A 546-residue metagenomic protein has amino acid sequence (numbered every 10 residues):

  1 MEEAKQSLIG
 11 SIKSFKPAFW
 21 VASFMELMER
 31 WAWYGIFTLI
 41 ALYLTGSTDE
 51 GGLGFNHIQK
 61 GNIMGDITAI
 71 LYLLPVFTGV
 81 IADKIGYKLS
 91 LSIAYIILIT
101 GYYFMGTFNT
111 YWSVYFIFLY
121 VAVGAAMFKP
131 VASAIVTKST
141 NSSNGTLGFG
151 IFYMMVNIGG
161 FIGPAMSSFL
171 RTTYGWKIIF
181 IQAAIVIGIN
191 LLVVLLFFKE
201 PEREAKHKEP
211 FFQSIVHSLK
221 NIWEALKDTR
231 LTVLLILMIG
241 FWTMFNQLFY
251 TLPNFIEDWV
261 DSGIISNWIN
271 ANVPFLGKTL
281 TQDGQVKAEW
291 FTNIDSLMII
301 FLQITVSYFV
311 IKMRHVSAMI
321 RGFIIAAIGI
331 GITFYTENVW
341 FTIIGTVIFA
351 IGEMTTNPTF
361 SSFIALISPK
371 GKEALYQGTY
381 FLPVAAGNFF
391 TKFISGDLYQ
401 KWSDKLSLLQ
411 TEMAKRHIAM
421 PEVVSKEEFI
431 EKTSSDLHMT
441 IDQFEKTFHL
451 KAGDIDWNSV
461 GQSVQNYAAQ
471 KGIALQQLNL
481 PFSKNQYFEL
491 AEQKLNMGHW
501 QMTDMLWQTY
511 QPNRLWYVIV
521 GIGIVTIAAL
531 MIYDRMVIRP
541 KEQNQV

Functional and structural regions predicted by a protein language model:
E2, F198-K220, E542-Q545: Flexible cytoplasmic inter-helical loops of multi-pass small-molecule transporters
T38-Q59, Y250-K287: Short amphipathic helix-loop junctions that connect adjacent transmembrane helices in Major Facilitator Superfamily/SLC
N62-V80, N293-V306, A386: Central cavity-lining transmembrane alpha-helices of secondary-active solute carriers, predominantly the Major
I96-T110, I324-E337: C-terminal ends and interior cores of transmembrane alpha-helices in multi-pass membrane transporters/permeases
M127-N141, T355-P369: Intracellular juxtamembrane helix-capping segments at the cytosolic ends of symmetry-related transmembrane helices
N144-T172, V186-N190, Y380-S395, Y399: Glycine-rich segments within core transmembrane alpha-helices of 12-TM secondary carriers
K177-L196, H417, N513-I532: Symmetry-related core transmembrane helices of the 12-TM Major Facilitator Superfamily/SLC fold
